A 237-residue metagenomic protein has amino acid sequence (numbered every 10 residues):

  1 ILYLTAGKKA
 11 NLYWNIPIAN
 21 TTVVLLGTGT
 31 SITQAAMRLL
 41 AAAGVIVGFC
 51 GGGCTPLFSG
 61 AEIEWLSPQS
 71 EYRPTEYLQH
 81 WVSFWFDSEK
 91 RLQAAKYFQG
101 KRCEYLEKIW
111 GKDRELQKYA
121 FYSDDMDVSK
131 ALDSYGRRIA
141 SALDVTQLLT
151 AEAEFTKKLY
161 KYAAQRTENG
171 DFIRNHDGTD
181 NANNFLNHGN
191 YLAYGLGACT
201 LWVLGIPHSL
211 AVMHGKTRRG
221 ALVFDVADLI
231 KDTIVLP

Functional and structural regions predicted by a protein language model:
I1-K9, Y13: N-terminal, Lys/Arg-enriched amphipathic/low-complexity engagement segments that precede the first folded domain
L2, I18-T21, W110: Generic low-polarity alpha-helical segments
K9-N11, L25, C199: Preference for short coil/turn "hinge" residues that link or interrupt alpha-helices
N11, G27, G205-P207: Residue-level signal for pocket-adjacent positions within structured domains
N11-I16, N181: Glycine-rich, flexible loop segments associated with nucleotide phosphate handling
W14-T75: Glycine/small-residue-rich interface belts in oligomeric ring/scaffold proteins and their assembly partners
A42, T55-P237: Active-site helix-to-loop segments that bind/position phosphate- or nucleotide-bearing substrates and donors across
